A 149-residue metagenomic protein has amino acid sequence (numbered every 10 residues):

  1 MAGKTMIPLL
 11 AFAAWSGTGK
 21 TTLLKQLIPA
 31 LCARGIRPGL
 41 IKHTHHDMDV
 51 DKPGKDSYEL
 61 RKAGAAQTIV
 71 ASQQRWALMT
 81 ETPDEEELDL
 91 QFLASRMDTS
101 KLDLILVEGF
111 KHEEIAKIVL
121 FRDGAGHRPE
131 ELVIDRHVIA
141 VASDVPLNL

Functional and structural regions predicted by a protein language model:
A2-H46: Walker A (P-loop) phosphate-binding motif
A2-K4, A33, T99-D103, P146-L149: C-terminal accessory "lid"/substrate-recognition subdomains
A2-T5, R61, V70, M97-T99 (+2 more regions): Solvent-exposed alpha-helices and their adjacent loops that cap or buttress functional pockets in soluble metabolic
I28, A94-S95, R128-E131: A generic local secondary-structure boundary/capping motif
I28-L88: N-terminal phosphate/diphosphate-binding loop that engages ATP/GTP or pyrophosphate donors across diverse enzyme folds
R37-L40, A66-I69, W76-A77, D103-I105 (+2 more regions): Structural motif
E81-H112: Phosphate-binding/switch loop-helix module in NTP-utilizing enzymes
L104-L149: Phosphate/Mg2+-binding loops and adjacent switch elements in nucleotide/diphosphate-handling enzyme cores
